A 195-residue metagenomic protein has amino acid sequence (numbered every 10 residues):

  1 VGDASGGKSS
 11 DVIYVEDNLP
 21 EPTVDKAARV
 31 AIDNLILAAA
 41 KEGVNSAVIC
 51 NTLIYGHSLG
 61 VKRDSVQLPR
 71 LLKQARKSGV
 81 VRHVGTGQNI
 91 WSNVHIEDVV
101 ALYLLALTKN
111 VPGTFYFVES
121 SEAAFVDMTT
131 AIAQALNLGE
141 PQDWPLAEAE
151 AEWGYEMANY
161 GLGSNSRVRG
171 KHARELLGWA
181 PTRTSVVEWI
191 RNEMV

Functional and structural regions predicted by a protein language model:
V1-A31, A47: Conserved Rossmann-fold NAD(P)-dependent oxidoreductase catalytic core, especially the SDR/UDP-sugar
T23-V24, Y55-D64, G85-E97: Glycine-rich "substrate-gating" loop/helix at the edge of Rossmann-like oxidoreductase active sites
D33-G60: Conserved beta-loop-beta element that borders a ligand/cofactor-binding pocket
G56-P69, L105-Y116: Glycine/proline-rich active-site loop of Rossmann-fold NAD(P)-dependent oxidoreductases
R70-V94, L102: A conserved pocket-lining segment of Rossmann-fold NAD(P)-dependent short-chain dehydrogenase/reductase
I96, V126, T130, A151-A180: Conserved C-terminal active-site "lid" loop/helix of NAD(P)H-dependent oxidoreductases that clamps the redox cofactor
L102-M157: Mid/C-terminal beta-alpha module of Rossmann-like enzyme folds, strongest in SDR-family dehydrogenases/epimerases
T184-V195: Amphipathic terminal alpha-helices
